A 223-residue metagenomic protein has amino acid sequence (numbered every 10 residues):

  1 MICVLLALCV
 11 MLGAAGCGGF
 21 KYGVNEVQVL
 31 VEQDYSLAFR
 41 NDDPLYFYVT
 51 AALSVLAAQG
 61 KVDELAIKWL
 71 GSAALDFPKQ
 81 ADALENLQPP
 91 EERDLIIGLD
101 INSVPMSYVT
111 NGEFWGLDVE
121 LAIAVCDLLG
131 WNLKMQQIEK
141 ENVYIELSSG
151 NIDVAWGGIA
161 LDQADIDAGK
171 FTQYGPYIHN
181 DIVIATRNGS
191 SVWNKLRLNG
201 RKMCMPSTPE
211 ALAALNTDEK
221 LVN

Functional and structural regions predicted by a protein language model:
M1-V4: Bacterial N-terminal signal peptides that target proteins for export
G13-G16: C-terminal motif of bacterial Sec signal peptides marking the signal peptidase cleavage site
G18-F20: Bacterial signal peptide processing site
Y22-E32, F39, I123, N132-R197 (+1 more regions): Acidic, polar ligand-binding/catalytic clefts
V29-L75, V119-L128, N188-E210: Extended ligand-binding regions for polar small-molecule ligands
S36, P105-V109, D165-I166: A short acidic, helix-capping loop that chelates divalent metal ions and anchors anionic groups
Y48-V55, Q59-S72, A83, Q88-I159: Extracytoplasmic small-molecule ligand-binding "clamshell" domains of the periplasmic binding protein/Venus flytrap
L99-V104, G112-D127, I159-A160, H179-N223: Bilobed "Venus flytrap"/periplasmic-binding protein-like clamshell domains and structurally analogous long
